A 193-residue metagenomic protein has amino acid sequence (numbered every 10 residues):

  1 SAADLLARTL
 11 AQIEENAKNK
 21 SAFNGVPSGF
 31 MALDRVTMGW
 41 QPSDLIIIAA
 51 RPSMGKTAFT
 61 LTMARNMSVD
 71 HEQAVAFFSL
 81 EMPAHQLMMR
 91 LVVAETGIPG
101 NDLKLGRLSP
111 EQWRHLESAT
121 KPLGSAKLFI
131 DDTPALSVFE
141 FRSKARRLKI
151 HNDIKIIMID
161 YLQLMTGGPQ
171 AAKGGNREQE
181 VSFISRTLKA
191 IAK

Functional and structural regions predicted by a protein language model:
S1-N19, F23, A49, S53-M54 (+4 more regions): Short, small/acidic-rich helices and loops at N termini and domain boundaries of DNA replication/processing enzymes
F30-G39: Pre-Walker A adenine-sensing motif
R35, N66, D70-D153, G167: Cytosolic-facing regulatory segments adjacent to core modules
I46-I47, A76: Short hydrophobic/aromatic beta-strand immediately N-terminal to the Walker A/P-loop
R51-G55, T133, L148, M165-F183: Short, contiguous acidic/charged loop-to-helix segments that flank catalytic cores in large enzymes
F59: Hydrophobic positions on the alpha1 helix immediately C-terminal to the Walker A/P-loop
N66-V69, E180-K193: Substrate-engagement module of ASCE P-loop NTPases
